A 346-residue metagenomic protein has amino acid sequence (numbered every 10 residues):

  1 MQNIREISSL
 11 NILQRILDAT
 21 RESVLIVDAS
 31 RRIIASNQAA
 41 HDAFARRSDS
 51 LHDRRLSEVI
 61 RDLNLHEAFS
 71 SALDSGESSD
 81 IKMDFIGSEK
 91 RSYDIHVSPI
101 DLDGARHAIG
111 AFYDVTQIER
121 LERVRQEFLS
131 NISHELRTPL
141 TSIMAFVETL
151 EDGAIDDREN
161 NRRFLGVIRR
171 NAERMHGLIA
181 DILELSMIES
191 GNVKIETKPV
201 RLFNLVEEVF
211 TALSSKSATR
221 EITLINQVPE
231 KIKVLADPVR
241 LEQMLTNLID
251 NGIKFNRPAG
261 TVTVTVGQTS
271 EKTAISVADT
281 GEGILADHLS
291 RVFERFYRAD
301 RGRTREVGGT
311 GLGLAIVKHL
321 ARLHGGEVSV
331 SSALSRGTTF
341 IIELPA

Functional and structural regions predicted by a protein language model:
Q2-A39, A43-F44: Sensory modules in modular signal-transduction proteins
D94, E196-T211: A conserved beta-strand-to-alpha-helix junction within the catalytic ATP-binding
R170-M175: Short alpha-helical segment of the dimerization/phosphotransfer core of two-component systems
S190-I195, K233-A236: Conserved micro-motifs of the catalytic ATP-binding
E196-R201, A218, T223-I232: Conserved catalytic submotifs in the C-terminal HATPase_c
L202, G283-R291: Short helix N-cap motif at coil->helix boundaries in the Bergerat
G325-G326: Conserved glycine-rich
